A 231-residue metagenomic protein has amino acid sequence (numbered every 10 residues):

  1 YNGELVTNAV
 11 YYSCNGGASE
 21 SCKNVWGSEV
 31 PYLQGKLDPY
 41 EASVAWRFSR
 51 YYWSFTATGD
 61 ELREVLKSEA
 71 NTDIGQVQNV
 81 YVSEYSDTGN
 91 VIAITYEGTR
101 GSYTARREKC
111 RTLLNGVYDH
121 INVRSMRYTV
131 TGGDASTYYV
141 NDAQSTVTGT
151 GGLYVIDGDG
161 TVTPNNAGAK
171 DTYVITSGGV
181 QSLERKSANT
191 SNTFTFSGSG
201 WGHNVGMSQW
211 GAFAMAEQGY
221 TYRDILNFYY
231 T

Functional and structural regions predicted by a protein language model:
Y1-T231: Conserved, single-site charged/polar hotspot
